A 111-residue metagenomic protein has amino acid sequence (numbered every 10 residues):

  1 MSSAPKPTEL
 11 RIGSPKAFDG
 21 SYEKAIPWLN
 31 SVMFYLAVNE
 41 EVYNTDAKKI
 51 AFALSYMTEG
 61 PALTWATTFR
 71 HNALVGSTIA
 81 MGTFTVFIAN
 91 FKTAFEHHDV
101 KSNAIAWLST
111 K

Functional and structural regions predicted by a protein language model:
M1-K111: Retroviral Gag capsid
